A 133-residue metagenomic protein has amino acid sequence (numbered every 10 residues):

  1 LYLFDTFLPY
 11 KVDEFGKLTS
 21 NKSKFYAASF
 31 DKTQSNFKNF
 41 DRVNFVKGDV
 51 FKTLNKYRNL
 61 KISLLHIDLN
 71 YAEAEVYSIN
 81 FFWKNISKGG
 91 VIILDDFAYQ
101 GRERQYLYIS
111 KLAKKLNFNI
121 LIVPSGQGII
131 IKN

Functional and structural regions predicted by a protein language model:
L1-N133: S-adenosylmethionine/decaboxylated-SAM
